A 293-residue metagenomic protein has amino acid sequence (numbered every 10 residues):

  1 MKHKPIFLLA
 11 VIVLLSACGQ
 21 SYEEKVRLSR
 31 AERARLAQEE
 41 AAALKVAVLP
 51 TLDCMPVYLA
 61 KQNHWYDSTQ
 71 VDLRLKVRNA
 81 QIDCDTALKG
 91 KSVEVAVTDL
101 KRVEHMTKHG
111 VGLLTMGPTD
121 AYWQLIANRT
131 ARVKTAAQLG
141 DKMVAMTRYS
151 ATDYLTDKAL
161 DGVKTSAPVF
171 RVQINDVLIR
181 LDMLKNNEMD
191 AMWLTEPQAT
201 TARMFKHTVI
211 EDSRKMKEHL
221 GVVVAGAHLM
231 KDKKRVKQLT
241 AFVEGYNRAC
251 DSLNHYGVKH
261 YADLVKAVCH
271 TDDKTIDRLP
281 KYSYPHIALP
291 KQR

Functional and structural regions predicted by a protein language model:
M1-F7: Bacterial N-terminal signal peptides that target proteins for export
S16-A17: C-terminal motif of bacterial Sec signal peptides marking the signal peptidase cleavage site
Y22-V172, M183, D190-E196, I210-S213 (+1 more regions): Short, glycine-/small- and polar/acidic-enriched structural segments that line small-molecule recognition paths
Q62, K89, K108, D161 (+6 more regions): Sec-exported extracytoplasmic/periplasmic mature domains
P118-A127, M204-R235, L239-Y246, K281-H286: Periplasmic-binding protein-like
T130-A137, D161, A167-F170, L181 (+5 more regions): Proline/Glycine/Serine-rich low-complexity intrinsically disordered segments that serve as flexible stalks/linkers
D232-R293: Secondary-structure end/capping motifs
